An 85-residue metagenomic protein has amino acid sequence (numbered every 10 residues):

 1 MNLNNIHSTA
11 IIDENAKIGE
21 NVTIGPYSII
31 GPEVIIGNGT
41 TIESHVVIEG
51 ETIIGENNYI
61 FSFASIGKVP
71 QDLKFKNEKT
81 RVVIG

Functional and structural regions predicted by a protein language model:
N4, A10, A16, N21-I24 (+9 more regions): A structural motif detector for beta-strand N-caps
K79-G85: Surface-exposed loop/turn motifs in large extracellular/passenger domains
